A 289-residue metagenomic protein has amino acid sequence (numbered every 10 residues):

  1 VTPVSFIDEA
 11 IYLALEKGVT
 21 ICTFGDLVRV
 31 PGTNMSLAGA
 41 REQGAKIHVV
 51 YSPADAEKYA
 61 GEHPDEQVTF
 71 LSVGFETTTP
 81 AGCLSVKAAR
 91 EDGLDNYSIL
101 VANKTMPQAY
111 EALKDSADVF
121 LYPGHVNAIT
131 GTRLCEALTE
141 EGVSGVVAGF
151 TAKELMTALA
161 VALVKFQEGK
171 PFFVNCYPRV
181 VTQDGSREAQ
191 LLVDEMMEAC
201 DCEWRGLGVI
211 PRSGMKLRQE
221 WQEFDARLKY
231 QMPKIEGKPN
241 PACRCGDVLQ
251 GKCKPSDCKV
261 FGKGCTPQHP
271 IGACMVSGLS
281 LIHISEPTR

Functional and structural regions predicted by a protein language model:
V1-V30: Active-site cofactor/substrate anionic-group-binding motifs, chiefly glycine- and Lys/Arg-rich phosphate-binding loops
P3, D26-T33, L37-E62, M106: Glycine-rich oxoanion-binding loops at beta->alpha junctions
D8-L13, L37-G44, L84-L94, K114-A117 (+1 more regions): A glycine- and small-aliphatic-rich helix-loop capping segment at beta-alpha/alpha-beta transitions that lines
L71, F75-L134: Phosphate/pyrophosphate-binding betaalpha-module
A117-P178: A conserved active-site cap/scaffold subdomain adjacent to cofactor or substrate pockets
M156-D247: Internal helical hairpin/lid segments
M232-S280: C-terminal active-site/capping subdomain that shapes the small-molecule cofactor and substrate pocket of enzyme
H283-R289: Residue-level detector of conserved catalytic or cofactor/ligand-binding positions in enzyme active sites
